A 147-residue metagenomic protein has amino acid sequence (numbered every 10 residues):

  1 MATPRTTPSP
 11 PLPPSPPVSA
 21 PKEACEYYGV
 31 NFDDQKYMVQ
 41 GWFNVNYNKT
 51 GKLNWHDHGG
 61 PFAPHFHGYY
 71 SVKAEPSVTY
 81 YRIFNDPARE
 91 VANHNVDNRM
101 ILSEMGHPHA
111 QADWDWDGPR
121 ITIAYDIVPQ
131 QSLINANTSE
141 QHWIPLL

Functional and structural regions predicted by a protein language model:
M1-D34, K52, W143-L147: Non-heme Fe(II)/2-oxoglutarate
G29, K36-D113, G118-T122, Q130-Q141: Catalytic core of non-heme Fe(II) oxygenases with the double-stranded beta-helix
D126: An acidic/histidine-cluster motif and surrounding catalytic segment that typifies divalent-metal-assisted enzyme active
